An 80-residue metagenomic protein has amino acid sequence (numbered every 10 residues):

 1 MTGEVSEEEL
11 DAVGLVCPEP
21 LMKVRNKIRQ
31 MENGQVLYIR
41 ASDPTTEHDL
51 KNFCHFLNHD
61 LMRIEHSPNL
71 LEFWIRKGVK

Functional and structural regions predicted by a protein language model:
T2-D11: Right-handed parallel beta-helix/beta-solenoid
E7, G34-Y38, L70-E72: Intrinsic-disorder/low-complexity, polar/charged segments enriched in Ser/Thr/Lys/Arg/Asp/Glu/Gln
A12, P18-I64: Amphipathic, hydrophobic secondary-structure cores in small proteins
E72-K80: Core SAM-dependent methyltransferase catalytic element
